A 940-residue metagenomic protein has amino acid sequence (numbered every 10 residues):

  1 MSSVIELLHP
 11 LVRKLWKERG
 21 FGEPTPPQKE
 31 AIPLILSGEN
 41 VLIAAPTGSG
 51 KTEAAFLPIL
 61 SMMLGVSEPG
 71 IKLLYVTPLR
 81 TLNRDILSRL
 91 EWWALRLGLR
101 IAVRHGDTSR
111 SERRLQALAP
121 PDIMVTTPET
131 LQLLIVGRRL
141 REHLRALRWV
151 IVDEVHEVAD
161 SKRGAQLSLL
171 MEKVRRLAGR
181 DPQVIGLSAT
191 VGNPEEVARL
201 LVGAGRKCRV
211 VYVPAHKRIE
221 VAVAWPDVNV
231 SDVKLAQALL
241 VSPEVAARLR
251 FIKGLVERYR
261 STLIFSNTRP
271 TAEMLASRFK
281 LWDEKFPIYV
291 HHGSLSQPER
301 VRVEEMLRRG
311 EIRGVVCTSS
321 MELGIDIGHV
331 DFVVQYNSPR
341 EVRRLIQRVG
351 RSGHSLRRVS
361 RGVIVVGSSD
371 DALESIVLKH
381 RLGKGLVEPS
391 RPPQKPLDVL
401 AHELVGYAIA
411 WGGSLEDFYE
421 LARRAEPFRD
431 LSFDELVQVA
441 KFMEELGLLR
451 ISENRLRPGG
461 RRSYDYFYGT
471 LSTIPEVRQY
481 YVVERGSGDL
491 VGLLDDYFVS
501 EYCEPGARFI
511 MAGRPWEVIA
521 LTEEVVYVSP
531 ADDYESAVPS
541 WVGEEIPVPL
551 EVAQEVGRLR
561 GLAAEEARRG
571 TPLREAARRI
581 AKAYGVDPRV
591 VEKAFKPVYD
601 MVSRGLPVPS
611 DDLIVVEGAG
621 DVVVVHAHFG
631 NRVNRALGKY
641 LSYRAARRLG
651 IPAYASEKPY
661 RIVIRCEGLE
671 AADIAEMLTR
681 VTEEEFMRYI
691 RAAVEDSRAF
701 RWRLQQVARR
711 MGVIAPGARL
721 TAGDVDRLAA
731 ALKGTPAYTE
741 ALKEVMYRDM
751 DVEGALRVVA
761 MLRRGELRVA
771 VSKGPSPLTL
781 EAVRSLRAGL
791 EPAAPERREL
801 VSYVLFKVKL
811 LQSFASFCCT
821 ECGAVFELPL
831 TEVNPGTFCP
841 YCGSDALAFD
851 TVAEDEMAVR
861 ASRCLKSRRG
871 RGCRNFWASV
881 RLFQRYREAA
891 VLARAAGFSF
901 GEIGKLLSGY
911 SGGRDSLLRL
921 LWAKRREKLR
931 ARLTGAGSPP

Functional and structural regions predicted by a protein language model:
V4, H9-K17, E23-E30, L36-S49 (+1 more regions): Helicase motor core with emphasis on the C-terminal RecA-like subdomain
N193, Q237-A247, S452-E501, G506: A contiguous, basic/glycine-rich beta-loop/short-helix subdomain that forms a polymer-engagement track
Y419-A422, E426-Q479, L494, P539 (+1 more regions): Extended, highly charged accessory segments
R455, T522-P539: Short, solvent-exposed secondary-structure boundary/capping segments
R514-L521: Short beta-strand-centered aromatic/proline hotspots
